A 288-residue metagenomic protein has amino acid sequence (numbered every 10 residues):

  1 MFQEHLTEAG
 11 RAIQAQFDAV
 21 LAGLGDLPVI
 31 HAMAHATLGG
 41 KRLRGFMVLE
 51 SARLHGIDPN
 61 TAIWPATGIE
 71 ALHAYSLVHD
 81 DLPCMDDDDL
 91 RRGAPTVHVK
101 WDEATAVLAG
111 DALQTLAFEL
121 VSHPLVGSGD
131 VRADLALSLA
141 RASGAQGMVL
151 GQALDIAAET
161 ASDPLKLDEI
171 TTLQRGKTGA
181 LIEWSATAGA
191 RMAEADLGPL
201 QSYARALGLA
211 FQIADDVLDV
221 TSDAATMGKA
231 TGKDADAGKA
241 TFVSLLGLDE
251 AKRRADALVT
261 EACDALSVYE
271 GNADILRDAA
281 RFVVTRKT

Functional and structural regions predicted by a protein language model:
M1-L21: N-terminal amphipathic/basic leader segments beginning at the initiator methionine
D18, A22-A265, N272-V284: Mg2+-dependent prenyl diphosphate-binding active-site environment of isoprenoid biosynthetic enzymes
